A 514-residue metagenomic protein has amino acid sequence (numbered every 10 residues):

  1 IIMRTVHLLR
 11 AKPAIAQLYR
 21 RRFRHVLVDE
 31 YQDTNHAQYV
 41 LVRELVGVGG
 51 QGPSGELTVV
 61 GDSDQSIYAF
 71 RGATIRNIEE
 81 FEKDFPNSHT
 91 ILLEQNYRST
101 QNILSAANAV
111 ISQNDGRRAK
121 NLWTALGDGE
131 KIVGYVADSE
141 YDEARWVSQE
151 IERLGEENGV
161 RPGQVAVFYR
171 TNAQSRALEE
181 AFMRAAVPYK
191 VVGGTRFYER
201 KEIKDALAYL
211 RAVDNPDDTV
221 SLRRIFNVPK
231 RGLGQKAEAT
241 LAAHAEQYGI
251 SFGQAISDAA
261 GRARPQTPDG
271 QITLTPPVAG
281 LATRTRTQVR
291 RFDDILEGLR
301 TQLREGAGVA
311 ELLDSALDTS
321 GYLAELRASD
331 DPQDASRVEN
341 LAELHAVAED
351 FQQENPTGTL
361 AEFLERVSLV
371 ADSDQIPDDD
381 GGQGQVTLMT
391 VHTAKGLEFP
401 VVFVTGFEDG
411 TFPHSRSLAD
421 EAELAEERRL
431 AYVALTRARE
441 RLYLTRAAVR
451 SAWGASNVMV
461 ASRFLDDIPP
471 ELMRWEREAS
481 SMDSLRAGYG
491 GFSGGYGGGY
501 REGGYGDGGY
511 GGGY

Functional and structural regions predicted by a protein language model:
I1-E80, L93-S99, A316: Conserved helicase NTPase motor core
P13, I75, P86-H89, E94-P188 (+2 more regions): Helicase P-loop NTPase motor core
L18-Y19, T34, L45-P53, E82-P86 (+5 more regions): Conserved catalytic network of the ASCE P-loop NTPase/AAA+ motor domain
H25, S54, R161, S175-V187 (+4 more regions): Conserved helicase C-terminal RecA-like lobe
R43, L57-T58, I67, R71 (+5 more regions): Metal-dependent catalytic core segments for phosphate chemistry
V60-D64, F70-I75, Q95-Y97, A107-N108 (+5 more regions): A short beta-strand-to-loop transition that corresponds to the Sensor-1 phosphate-sensing loop of AAA+ P-loop ATPases
D64-A69, R98-S99, V191-D214, F226: Short alpha-helix plus adjacent loop in nuclease-associated cores
L92, A186-R196, L444: RNase H-like polynucleotidyl transferase catalytic core
